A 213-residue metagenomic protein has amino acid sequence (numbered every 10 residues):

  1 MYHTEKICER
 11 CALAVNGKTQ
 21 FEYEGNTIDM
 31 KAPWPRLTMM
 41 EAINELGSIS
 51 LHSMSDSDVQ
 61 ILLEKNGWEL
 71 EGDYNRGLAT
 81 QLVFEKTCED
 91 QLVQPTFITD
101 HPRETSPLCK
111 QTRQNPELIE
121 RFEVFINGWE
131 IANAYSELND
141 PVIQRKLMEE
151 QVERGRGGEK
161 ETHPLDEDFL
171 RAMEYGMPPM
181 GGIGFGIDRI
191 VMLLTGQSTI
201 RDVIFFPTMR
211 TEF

Functional and structural regions predicted by a protein language model:
M1-F213: Class II aminoacyl-tRNA synthetase catalytic cores and aaRS-like
